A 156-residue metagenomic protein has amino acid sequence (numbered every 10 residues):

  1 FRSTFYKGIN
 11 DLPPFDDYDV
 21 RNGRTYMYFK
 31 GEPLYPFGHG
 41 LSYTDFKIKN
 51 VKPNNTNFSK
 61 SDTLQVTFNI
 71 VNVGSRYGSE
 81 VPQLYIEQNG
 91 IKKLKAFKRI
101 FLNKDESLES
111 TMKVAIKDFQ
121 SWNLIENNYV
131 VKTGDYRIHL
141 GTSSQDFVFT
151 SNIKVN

Functional and structural regions predicted by a protein language model:
F1-S79, L84-Y85, T133, R137-G141 (+2 more regions): Secreted, periplasmic, or luminal enzymes acting at the cell surface/secretory milieu
F37-G38, R99, D105, S144: A broad "ordered helical/assembly scaffold" signature
K47, K52, N69, K98-N103 (+2 more regions): Generic structural detector for well-ordered beta-strands
D62-L64, E80-Y85, K92-K98, L124-V131 (+1 more regions): Composition- and surface-driven signal marking solvent-exposed, interaction-prone regions in large proteins
T63-Q65, S107-T111, V148-T150: Intrinsic-disorder/low-complexity, polar/charged segments enriched in Ser/Thr/Lys/Arg/Asp/Glu/Gln
N89-L124: Intrinsically disordered, low-complexity Pro/Gly/Ser/Thr-rich segments with frequent PxxP/GP/PP motifs and embedded
K113-T142: Short, surface-exposed ligand- or partner-binding patches at beta-edge/loop junctions that are enriched in aromatics
